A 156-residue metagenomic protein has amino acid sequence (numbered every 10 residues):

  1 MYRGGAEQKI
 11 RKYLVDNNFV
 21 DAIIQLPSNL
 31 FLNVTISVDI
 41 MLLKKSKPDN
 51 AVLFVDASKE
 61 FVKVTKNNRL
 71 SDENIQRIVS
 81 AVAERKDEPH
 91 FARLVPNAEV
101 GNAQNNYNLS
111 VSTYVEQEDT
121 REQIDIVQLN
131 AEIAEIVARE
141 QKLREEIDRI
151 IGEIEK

Functional and structural regions predicted by a protein language model:
M1-E155: A conserved structural/catalytic subdomain of Rossmann-like adenosyl-cofactor enzymes
